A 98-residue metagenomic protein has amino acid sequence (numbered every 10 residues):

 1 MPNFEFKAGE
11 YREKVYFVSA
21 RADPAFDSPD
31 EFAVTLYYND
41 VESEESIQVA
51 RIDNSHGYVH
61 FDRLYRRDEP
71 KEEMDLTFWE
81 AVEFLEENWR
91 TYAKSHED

Functional and structural regions predicted by a protein language model:
M1-E42: Negatively charged, low-complexity tracts enriched in Asp/Glu with abundant Ser/Thr
G9, K14-Y16, D23, D53 (+2 more regions): Small/flexible residues
S28-D68: A short, structured beta-strand/loop element
D62-D98: Acidic, low-complexity intrinsically disordered segments
